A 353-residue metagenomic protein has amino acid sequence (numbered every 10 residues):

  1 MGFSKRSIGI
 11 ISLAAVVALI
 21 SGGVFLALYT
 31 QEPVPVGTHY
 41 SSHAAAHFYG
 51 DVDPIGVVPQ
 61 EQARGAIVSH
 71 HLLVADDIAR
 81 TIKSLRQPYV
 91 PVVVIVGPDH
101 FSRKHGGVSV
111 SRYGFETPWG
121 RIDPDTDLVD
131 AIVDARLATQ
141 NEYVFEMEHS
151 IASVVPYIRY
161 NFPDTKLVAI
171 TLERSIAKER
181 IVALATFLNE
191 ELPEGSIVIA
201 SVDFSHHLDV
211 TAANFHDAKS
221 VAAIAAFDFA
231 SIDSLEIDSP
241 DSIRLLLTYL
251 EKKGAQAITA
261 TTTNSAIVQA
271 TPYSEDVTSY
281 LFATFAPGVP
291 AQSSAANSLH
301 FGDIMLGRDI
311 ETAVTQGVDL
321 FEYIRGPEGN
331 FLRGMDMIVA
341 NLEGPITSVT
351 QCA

Functional and structural regions predicted by a protein language model:
M1-A18, F25: N-terminal Sec-pathway targeting helices
G22-T30: Juxtamembrane cytosolic interface motif at the C-terminal end of transmembrane helices
Y29-T271: Active-site histidine-anchored catalytic micro-motif
P59-A66, V92, S279, S294-N297 (+1 more regions): A generic secondary-structure signal marking the coil-to-beta-strand transition
N264-A291: Long, Lys/Arg- and hydrophobic-enriched amphipathic alpha-helices
P290-A353: Acidic, metal/ion-coordinating pockets
